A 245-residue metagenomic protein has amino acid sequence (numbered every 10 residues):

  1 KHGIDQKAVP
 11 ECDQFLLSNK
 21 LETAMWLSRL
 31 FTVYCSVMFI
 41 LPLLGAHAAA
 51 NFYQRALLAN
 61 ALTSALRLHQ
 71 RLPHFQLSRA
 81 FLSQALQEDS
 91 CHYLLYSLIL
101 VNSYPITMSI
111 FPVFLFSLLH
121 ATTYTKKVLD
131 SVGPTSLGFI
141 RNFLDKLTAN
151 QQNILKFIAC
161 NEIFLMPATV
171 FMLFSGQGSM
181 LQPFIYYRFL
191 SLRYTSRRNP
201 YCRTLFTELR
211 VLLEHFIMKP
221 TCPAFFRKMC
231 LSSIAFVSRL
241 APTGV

Functional and structural regions predicted by a protein language model:
K1-D13: Extended, low-complexity, polar regulatory segments
E11-V245: Multipass alpha-helical transmembrane domains of eukaryotic endomembrane proteins
